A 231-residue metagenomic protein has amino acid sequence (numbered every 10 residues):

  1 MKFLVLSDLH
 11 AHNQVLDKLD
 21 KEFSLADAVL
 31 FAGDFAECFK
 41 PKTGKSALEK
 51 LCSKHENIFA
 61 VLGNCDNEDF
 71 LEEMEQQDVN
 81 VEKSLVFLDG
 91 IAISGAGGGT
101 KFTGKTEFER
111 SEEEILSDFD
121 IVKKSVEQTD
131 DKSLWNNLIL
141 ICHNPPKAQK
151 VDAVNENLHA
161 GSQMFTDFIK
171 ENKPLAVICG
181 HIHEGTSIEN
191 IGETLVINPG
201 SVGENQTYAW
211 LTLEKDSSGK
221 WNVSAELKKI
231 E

Functional and structural regions predicted by a protein language model:
M1, D27, E56-N57, W135-N137: Short coil/turn segments at beta-strand junctions that form active-site/ligand-binding loops
K2-H10, G90-G99, I139-H143, L195-G200 (+1 more regions): Active-site-proximal beta-strand elements of phosphoester/diester hydrolases
V5-S7, V29-D34, I58-N64, N80-E82 (+3 more regions): Active-site neighborhood of phospho(di)ester-bond hydrolases with catalytic His/Asp-centered motifs
L6, A11-L88: Core catalytic region of metal-dependent phosphoesterases/phosphodiesterases, especially metallo-beta-lactamase-like
H10-V15, A36-K42, N64-L71, K101-K105 (+3 more regions): Active-site environment of divalent metal-dependent phosphoester hydrolases
A11, D66-M164: Conserved catalytic scaffold of divalent metal-dependent phosphoesterases
F23-S24, L48-H55, K132-S133, I169-N172 (+1 more regions): Short, conserved loop/helix-junction motifs that constitute active-site signature segments in enzyme catalytic cores
V86-D89, R110, Q163-N172, G185-E231: Binuclear metal-dependent phosphoesterase catalytic core
